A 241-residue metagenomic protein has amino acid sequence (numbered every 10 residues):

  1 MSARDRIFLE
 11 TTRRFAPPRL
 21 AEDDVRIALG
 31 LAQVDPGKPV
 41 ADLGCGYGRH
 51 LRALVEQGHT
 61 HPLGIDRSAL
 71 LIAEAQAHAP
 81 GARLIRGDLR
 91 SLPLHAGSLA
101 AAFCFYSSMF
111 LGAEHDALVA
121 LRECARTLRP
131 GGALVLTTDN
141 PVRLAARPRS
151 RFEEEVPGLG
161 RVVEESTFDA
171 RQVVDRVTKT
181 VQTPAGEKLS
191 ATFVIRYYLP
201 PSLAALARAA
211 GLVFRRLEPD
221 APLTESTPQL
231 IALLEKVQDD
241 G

Functional and structural regions predicted by a protein language model:
M1-D35: Conserved class I S-adenosyl-L-methionine
G37-G44: Conserved class I S-adenosyl-L-methionine
Y47: Conserved SAM/SAH-binding loop
H50-S91: Class I SAM-dependent methyltransferase SAM/SAH-binding core
P93-A102: A short acidic, Gly/Pro-enriched loop at the edge of an enzyme's catalytic core that lines a small-molecule cofactor
L118-P130: A short glycine-rich, Lys/Arg-flanked "PGG" loop and its adjoining helix->strand segment in the class I
V135-A204: SAM-dependent methyltransferase
S202-G241: C-terminal lobe and adjacent flexible extensions of AdoMet/dcAdoMet transferase-like proteins
